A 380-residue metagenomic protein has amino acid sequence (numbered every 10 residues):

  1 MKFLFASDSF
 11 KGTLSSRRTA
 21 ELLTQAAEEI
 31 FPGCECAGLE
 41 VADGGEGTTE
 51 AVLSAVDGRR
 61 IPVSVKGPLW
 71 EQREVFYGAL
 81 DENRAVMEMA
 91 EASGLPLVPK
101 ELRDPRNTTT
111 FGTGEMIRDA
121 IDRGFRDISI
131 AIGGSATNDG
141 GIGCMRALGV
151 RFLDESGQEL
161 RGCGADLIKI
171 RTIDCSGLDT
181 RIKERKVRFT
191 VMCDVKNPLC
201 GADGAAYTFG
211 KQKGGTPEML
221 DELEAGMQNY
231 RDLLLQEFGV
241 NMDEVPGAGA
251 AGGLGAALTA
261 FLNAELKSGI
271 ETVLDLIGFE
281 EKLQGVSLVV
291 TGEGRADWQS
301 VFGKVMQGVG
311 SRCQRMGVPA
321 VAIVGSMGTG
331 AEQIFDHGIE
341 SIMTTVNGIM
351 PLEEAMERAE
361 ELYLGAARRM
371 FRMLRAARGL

Functional and structural regions predicted by a protein language model:
M1-I132, A136-L380: N-terminal loops that bind phosphate or other acidic moieties and the adjacent beta-alpha structural core
